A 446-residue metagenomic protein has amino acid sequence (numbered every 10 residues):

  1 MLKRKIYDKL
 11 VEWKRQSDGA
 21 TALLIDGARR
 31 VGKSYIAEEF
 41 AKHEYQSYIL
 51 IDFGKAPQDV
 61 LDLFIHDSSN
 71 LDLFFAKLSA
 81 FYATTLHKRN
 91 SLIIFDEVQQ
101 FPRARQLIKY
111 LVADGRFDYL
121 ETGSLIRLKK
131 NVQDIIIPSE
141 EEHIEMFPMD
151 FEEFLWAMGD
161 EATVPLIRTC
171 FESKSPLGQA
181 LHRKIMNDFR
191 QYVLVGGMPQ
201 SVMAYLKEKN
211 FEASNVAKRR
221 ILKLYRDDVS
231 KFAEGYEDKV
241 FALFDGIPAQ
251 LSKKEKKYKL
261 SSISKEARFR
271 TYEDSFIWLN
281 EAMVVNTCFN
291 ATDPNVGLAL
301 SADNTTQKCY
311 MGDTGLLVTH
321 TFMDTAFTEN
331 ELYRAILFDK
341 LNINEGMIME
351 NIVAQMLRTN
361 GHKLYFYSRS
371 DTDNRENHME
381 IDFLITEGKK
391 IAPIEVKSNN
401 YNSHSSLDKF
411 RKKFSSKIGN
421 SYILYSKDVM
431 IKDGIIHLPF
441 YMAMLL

Functional and structural regions predicted by a protein language model:
L2-S17: Pre-Walker A adenine-sensing motif
K14, D18-T21, R30, E39 (+3 more regions): A cross-kingdom feature that marks ATP-driven nucleic-acid transaction machinery
I25: Hydrophobic anchor at the beta1->P-loop junction of P-loop NTPases
K33: Conserved lysine of the Walker
K55-K88: Short glycine-rich substrate-engagement loop in P-loop NTPases that contacts/grips substrate
I94, D118-S124, E145, F154: Structural recognition of the conserved hydrophobic beta-strand(s) that form the central parallel beta-sheet of P-loop
Y110, R127-H143, L155-D160: Short regulatory helix/loop adjacent to the ATP-binding pocket of P-loop NTPases
G159-M349, K363: Interdomain hinge/linker elements that couple catalytic modules in large macromolecular machines
